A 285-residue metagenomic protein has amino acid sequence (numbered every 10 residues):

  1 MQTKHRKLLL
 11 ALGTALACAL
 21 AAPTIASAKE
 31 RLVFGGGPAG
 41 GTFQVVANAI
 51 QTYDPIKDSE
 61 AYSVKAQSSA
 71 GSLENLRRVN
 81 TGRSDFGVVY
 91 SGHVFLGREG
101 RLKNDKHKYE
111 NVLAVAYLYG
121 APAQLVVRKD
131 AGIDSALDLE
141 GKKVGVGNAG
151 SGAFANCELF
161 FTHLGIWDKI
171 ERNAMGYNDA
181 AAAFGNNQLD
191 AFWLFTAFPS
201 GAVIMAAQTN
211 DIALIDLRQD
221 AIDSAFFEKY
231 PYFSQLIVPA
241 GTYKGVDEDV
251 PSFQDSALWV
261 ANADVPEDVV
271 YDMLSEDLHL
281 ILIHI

Functional and structural regions predicted by a protein language model:
Q2-L12: Bacterial N-terminal signal peptides that target proteins for export
C18-A26: C-terminal segment of classical bacterial N-terminal signal peptides
K29-K57, Y62, A121-N186: Bilobed "Venus flytrap"/periplasmic-binding protein-like clamshell domains and structurally analogous long
K29-L96, D105: N-terminal (or domain-start) structured segment
F86-Y119, A197-G201: Acidic, polar ligand-binding/catalytic clefts
S91-H93, R101-K103, A131, D168-P266: Pocket-lining segment of extracytoplasmic ligand-binding domains
P266-E276: Short amphipathic alpha-helical coupling segments at ligand-binding clamshell hinges and other catalytic/signaling
H284-I285: Conserved small/polar residues in nucleotide/adenosyl-binding loops
